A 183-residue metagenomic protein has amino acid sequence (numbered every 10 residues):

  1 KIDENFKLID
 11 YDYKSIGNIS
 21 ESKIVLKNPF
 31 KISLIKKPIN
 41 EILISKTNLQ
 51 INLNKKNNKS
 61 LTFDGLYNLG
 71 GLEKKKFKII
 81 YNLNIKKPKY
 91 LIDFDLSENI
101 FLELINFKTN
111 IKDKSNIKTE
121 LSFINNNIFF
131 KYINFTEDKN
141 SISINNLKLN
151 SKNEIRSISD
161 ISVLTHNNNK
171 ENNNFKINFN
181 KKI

Functional and structural regions predicted by a protein language model:
K1-K7, K14-F77, N82-K86, D93-I183: Hydrophobic lipid-interacting interfaces of membrane-associated proteins
